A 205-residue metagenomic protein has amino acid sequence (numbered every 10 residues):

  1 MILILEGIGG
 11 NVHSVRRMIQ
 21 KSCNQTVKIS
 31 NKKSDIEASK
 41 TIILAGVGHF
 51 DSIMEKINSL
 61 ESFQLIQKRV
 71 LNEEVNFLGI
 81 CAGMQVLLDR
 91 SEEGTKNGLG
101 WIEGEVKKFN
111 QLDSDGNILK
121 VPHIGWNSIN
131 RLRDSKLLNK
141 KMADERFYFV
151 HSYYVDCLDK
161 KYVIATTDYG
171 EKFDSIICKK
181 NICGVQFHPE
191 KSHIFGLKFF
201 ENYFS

Functional and structural regions predicted by a protein language model:
M1-F77, S91, E105-K107, S114 (+1 more regions): N-terminal beta1-alpha1 cap of cysteine-dependent amidohydrolase-like domains
E6, Y148, C183-F187: Active-site-proximal beta-strand elements of phosphoester/diester hydrolases
N11, H49-D51, M84-V86, Y154-D156 (+1 more regions): Glycine-rich nucleotide phosphate-binding loop and flanking beta-alpha elements of Rossmann-like dinucleotide-binding
H49-E55, Q85-T95, F187-P189: A short secondary-structure junction motif
G79, G83: Gly/Ala-rich beta-loop-alpha elbow adjacent to hydrolase catalytic centers
R90-Y169: Pocket-forming structural segment of enzyme catalytic cores
Y154-S205: C-terminal and late-domain segments of enzyme folds
